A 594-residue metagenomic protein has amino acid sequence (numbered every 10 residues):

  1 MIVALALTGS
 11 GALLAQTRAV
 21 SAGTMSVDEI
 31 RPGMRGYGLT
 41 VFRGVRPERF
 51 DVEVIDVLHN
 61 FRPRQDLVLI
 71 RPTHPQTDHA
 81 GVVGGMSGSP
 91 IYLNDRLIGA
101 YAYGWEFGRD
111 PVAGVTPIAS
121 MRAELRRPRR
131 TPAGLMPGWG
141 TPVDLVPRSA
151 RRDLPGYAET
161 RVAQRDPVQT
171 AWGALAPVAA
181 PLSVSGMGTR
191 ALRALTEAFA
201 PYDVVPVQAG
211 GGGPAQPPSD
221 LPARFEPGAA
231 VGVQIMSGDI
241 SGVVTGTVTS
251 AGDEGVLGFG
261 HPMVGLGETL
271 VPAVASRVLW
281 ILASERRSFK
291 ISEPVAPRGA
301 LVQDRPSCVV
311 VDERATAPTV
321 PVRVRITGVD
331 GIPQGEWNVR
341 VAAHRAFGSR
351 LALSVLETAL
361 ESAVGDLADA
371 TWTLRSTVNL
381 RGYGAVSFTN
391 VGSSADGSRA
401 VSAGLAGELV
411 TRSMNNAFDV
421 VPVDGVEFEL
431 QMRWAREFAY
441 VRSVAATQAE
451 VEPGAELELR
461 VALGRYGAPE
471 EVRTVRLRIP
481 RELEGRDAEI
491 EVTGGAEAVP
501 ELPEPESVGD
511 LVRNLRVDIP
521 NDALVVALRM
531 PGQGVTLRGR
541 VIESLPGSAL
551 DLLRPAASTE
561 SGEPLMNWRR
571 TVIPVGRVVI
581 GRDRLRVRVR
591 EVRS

Functional and structural regions predicted by a protein language model:
M1-S10: Bacterial N-terminal signal peptides
L13-S594: Terminal presequence/propeptide segments associated with secretion/organelle targeting and zymogen/polyprotein
